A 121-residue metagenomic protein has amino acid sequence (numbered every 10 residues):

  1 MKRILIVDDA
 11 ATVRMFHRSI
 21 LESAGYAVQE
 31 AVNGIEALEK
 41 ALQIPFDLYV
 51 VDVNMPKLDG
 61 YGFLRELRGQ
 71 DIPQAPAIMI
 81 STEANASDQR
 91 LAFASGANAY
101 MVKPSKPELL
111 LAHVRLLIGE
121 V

Functional and structural regions predicted by a protein language model:
M15-S23: Charged docking surfaces used in two-component/phosphorelay signaling
G25-V32, K40: Short hydrophobic/Thr-rich beta-strand motif most characteristic of the beta2 strand and flanking loop of CheY-like
I44-V50: Active-site beta3 strand of CheY-like receiver
M55: Receiver (REC) domain active-site loop signature in two-component systems and cognate sites in sensor histidine kinases
S105-V114: C-terminal output helix
